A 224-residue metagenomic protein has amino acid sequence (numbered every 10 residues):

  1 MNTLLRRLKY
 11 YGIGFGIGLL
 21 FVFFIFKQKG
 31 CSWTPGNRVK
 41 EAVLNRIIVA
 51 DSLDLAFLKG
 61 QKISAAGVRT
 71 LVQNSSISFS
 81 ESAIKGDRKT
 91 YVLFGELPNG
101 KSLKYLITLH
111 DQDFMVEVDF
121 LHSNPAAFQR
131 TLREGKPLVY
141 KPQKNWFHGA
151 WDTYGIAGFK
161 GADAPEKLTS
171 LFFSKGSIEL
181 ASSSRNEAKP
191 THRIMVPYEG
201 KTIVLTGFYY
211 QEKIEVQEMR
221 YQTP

Functional and structural regions predicted by a protein language model:
M1-A56, G60-P224: Ribonuclease/tRNase effector modules and their secretory precursors
